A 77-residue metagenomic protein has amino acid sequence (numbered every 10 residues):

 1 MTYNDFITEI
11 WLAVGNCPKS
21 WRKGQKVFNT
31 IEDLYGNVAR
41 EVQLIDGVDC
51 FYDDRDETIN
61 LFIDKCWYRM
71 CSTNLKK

Functional and structural regions predicted by a protein language model:
M1-K77: C-terminal alpha-helical interaction appendages
